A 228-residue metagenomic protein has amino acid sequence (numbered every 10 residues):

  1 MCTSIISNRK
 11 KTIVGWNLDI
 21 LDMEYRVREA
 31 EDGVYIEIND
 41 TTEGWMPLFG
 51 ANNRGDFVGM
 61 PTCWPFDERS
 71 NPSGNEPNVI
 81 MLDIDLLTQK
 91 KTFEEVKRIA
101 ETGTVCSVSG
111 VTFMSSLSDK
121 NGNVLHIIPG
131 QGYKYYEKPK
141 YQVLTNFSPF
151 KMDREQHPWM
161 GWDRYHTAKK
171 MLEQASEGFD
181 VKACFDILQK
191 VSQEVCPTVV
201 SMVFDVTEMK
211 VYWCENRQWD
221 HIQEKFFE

Functional and structural regions predicted by a protein language model:
M1-T88, V111-F113, S118-E228: C-terminal, well-structured catalytic/ligand-binding subdomain of enzymes
F93-K120: Extracellular-facing segments of soluble proteins and assemblies that are Gly/Ser/Thr-biased and enriched in aromatics
